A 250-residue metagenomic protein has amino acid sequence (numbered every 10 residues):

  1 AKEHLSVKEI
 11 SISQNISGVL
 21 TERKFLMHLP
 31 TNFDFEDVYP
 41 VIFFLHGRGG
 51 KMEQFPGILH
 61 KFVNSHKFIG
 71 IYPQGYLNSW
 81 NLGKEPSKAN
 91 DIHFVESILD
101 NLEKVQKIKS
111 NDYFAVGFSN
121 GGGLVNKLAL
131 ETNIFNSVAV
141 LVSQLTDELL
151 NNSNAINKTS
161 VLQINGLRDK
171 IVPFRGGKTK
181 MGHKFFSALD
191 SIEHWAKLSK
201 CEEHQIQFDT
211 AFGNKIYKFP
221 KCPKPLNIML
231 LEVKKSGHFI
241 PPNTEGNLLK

Functional and structural regions predicted by a protein language model:
A1-V41, G83, S87-N90, Y113-A139 (+5 more regions): A domain-start/cap signature at the N-terminus of enzymes
F33-W80, F135, D147-E148, I171-P173: Short substrate-entry loop that stabilizes the transition state in hydrolases
E85-Q106, K127: Alpha/beta-hydrolase active-site loop
I156-V161, K224-I228: Short, proline-enriched alpha-helix->beta-strand connector loops that line the catalytic pocket of alpha/beta-hydrolase
Q163-N165: Short beta-strand/loop motif that positions the catalytic acidic residue of the alpha/beta-hydrolase fold
R168-V172, H238-I240: Acidic catalytic loop of the alpha/beta-hydrolase fold
G182-K250: C-terminal catalytic-base region of ester-bond hydrolases, centering on the histidine of the charge-relay
